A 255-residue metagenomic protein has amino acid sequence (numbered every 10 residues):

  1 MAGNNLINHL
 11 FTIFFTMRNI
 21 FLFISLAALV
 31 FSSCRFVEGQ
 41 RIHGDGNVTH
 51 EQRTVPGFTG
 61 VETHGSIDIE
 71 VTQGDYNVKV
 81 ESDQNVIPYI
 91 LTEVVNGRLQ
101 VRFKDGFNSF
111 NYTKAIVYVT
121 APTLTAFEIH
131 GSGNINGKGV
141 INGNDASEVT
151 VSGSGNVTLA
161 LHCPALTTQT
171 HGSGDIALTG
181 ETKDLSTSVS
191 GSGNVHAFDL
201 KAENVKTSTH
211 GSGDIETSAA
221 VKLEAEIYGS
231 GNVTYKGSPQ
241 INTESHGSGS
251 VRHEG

Functional and structural regions predicted by a protein language model:
M1, L26-A27: Residue-level detector of intrinsically disordered, flexible termini and proteolytic processing junctions
M1-T16: Short, Lys/Arg-enriched N-terminal segments with co-localized hydrophobic residues within the first ~10-30 amino acids
N4, L29-V30, N204: Short stretches within intrinsically disordered, low-complexity N-terminal or propeptide regions
I13-L26, S33-I87, R98-T120, N136-G137 (+1 more regions): Short acidic/polar N-terminal linker immediately downstream of export determinants
E51, F58-V71, V117-V119, T123-G255: Extended, compositionally simple hydrophobic/Ser/Thr-rich segments that build repetitive fibrous architectures
